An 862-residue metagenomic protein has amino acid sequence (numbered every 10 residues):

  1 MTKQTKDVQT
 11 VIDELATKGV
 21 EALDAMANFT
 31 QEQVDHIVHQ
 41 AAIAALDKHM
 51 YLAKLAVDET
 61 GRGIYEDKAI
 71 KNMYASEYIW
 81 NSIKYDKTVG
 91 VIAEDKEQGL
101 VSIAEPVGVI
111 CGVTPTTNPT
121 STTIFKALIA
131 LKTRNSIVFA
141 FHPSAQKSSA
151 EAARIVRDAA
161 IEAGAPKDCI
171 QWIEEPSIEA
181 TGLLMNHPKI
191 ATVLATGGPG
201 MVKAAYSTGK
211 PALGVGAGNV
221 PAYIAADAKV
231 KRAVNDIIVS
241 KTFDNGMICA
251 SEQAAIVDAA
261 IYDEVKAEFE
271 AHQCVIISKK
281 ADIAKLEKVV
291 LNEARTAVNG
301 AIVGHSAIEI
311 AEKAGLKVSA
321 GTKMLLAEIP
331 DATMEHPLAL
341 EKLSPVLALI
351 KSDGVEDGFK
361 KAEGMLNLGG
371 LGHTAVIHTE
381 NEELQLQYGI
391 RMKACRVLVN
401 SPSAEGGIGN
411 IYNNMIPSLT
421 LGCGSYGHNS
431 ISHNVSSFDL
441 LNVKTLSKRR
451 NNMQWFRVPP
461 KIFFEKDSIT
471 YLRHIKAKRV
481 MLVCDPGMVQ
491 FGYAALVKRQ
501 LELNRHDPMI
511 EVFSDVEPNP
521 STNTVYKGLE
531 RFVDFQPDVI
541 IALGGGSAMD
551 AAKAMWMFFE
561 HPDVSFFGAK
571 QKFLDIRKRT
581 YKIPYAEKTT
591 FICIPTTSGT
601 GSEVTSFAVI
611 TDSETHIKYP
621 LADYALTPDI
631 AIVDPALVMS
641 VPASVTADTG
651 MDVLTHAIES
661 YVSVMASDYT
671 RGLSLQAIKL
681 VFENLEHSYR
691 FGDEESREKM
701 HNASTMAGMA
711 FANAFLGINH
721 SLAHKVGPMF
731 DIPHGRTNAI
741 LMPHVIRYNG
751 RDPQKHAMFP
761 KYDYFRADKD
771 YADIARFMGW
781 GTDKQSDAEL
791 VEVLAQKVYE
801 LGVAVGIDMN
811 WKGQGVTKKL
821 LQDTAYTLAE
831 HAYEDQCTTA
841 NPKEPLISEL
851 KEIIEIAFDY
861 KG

Functional and structural regions predicted by a protein language model:
T2-V101, I129, A271: N-terminal Rossmann-like NAD(P)+-binding subdomain of aldehyde/semialdehyde dehydrogenases
K6, I124, V202-T333: ALDH superfamily catalytic-core signature
A27, L316-N452: Conserved C-terminal structural/oligomerization subdomain of aldehyde/semialdehyde dehydrogenase
V91-R232: Rossmann-like NAD(P) dinucleotide-binding subdomain of oxidoreductase/dehydrogenase enzymes
A152, N523-A636: Glycine/threonine-rich beta-strand-loop-alpha-helix active-site module that forms ligand/phosphate-binding
A271, V604-A714: Carboxylate- and glycine-rich phosphate/diphosphate-binding segment that chelates Mg2+/Mn2+
M453-V539, K812: ATP/NTP phosphate-donor binding region
I732-D823, Y860: Gly/Pro-rich interdomain helix-loop hinge
